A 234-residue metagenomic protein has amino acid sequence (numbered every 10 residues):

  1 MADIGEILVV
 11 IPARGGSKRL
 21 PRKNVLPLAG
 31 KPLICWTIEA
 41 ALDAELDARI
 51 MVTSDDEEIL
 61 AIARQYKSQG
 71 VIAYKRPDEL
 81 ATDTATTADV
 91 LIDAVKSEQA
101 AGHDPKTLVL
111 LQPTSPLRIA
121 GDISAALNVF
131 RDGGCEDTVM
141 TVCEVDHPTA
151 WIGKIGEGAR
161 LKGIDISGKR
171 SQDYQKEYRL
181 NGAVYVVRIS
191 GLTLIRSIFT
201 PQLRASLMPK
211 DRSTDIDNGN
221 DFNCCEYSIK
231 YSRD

Functional and structural regions predicted by a protein language model:
A2-I4, S97-K106, R131-G134: Glycine-rich phosphate-binding loop signature in dinucleotide/nucleotide-binding domains
D3-S54: N-terminal glycine-rich phosphate-binding loop and ensuing alpha1 helix
I7-L8, A48, V71, K106 (+1 more regions): Conserved acidic residues
L46-M51, D137, D211-R212: Short active-site oxyanion
E57-T107, R118, A125: Short phosphate-binding loop-to-helix
D83-T84, D89-D93, T107, P116-L203 (+1 more regions): Conserved core of the sugar-phosphate nucleotidyltransferase
R212-D234: Hydrophobic helical membrane-anchoring modules
